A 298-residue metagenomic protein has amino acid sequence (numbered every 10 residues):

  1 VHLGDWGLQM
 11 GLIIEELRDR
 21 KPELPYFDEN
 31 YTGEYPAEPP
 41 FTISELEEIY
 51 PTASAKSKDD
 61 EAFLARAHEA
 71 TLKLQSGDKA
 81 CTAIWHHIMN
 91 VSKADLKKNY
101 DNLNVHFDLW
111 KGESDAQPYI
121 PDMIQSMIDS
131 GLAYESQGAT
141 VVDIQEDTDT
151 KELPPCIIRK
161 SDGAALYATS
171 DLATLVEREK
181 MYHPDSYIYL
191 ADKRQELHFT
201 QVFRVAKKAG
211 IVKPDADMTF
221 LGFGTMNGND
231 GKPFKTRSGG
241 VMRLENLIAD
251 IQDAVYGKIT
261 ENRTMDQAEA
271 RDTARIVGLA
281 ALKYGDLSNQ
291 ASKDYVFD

Functional and structural regions predicted by a protein language model:
V1-D298: NTP-dependent nucleotidyl-transfer catalytic core
